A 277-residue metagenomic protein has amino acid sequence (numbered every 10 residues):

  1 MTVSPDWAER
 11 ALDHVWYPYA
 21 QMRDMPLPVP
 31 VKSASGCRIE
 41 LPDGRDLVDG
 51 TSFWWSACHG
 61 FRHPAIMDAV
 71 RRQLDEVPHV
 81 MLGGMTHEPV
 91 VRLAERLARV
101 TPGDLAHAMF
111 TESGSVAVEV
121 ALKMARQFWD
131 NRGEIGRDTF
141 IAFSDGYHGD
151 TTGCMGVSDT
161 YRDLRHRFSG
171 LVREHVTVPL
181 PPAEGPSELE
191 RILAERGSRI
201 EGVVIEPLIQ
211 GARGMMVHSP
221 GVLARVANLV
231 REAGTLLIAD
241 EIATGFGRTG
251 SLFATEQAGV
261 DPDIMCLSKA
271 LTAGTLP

Functional and structural regions predicted by a protein language model:
M1-P277: Conserved N-terminal phosphate-binding loop of PLP-dependent enzymes in the Aspartate aminotransferase
